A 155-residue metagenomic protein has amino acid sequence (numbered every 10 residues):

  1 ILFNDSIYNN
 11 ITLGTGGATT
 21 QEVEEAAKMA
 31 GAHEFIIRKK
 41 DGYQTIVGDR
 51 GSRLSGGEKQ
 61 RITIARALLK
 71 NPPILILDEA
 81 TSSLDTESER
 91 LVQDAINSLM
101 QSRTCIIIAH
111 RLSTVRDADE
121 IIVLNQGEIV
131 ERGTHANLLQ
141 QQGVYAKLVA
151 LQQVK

Functional and structural regions predicted by a protein language model:
D5-G17, Q21-A32, Q44-V144, L151: ABC-family ATPase nucleotide-binding domain "signature/switch" substructure
I36: Nucleotide-activated donor-binding/catalytic signature segment of Leloir-type glycosyltransferases, i.e., the conserved
